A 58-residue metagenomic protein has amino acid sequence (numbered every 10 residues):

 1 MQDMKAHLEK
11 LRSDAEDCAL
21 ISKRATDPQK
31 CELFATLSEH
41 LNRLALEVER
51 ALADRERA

Functional and structural regions predicted by a protein language model:
M1-A58: Long, non-catalytic architectural segments outside compact domain cores
